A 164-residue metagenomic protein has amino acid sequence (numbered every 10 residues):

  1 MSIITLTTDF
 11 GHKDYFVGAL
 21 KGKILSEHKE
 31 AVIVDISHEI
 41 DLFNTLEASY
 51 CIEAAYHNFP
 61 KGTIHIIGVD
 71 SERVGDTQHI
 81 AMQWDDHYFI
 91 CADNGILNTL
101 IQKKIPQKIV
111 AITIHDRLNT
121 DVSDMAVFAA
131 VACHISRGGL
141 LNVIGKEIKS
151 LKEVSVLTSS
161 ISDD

Functional and structural regions predicted by a protein language model:
M1-D76: N-terminal glycine-/serine-/threonine-rich phosphate-binding loop
I4, G68-V69, D76, A81-D85 (+2 more regions): Catalytic beta-strand/loop module used to bind and position nucleotide/cofactor moieties in cofactor-attachment
K13-Y15, T99, N142: Short, electropositive, low-hydrophobicity segments enriched in small/polar residues
G22, T99, V156-S160: Intrinsically disordered, low-complexity boundary segments flanking structured domains
E27, N44-E47, C51, P60-V69 (+1 more regions): Active-site histidine-anchored catalytic micro-motif
E27-E30, A55-F59, K103, H134-N142: Change "in soluble alpha/beta enzymes" to "in soluble alpha/beta proteins
L118-D164: Anionic-ligand-binding alpha/beta catalytic cores of soluble enzymes and soluble regulatory domains that recognize
